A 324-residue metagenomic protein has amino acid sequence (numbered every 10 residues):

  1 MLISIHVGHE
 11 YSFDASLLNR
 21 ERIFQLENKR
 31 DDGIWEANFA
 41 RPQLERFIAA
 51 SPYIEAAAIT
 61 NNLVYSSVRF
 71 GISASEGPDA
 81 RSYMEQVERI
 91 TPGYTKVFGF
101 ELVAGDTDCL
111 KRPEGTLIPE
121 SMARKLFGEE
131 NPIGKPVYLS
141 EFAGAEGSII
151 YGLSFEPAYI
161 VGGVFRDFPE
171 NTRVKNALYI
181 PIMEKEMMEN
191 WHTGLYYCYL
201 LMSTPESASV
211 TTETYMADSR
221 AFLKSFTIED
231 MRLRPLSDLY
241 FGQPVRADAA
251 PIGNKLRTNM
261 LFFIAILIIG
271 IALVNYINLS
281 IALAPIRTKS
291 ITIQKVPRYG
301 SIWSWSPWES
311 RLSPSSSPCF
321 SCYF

Functional and structural regions predicted by a protein language model:
M1, K295-G300, P318, C322: A short glycine-centered flexible hinge/capping loop motif at secondary-structure junctions
I3-G71, A80-S82, C109, E186-M188 (+3 more regions): Membrane-proximal extracellular/periplasmic loop immediately following the first transmembrane helix
L63-E76, Q86-A104, T116-G253: Mid-to-C-terminal secondary-structure elements that act as membrane-proximal/extracytoplasmic interface segments
P205, F262, A272: Metal/cofactor- and membrane transport-associated sequence elements
R232, E309-F324: Small-residue-rich transmembrane alpha-helices
A250-I268: N-terminal membrane-entry
V274-L312: Intracellular coupling helices
